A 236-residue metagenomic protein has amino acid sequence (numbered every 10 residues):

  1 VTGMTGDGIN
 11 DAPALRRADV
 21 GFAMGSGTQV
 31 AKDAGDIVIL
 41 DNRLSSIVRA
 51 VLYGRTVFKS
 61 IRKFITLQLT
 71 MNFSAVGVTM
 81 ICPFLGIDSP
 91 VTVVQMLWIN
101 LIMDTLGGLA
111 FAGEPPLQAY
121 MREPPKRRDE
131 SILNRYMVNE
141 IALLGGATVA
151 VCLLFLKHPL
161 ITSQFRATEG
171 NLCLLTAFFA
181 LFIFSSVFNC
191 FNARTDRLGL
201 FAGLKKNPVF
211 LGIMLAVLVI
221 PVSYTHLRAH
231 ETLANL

Functional and structural regions predicted by a protein language model:
V1-G3, A18, G25-R197: Membrane-embedded transport module
G8-A18: Acidic, divalent-metal-coordinating active-site segment for phosphoryl/phosphodiester hydrolysis, typified by short
A14-L15, A31, L211: PDZ/PDZ-like domain micro-motif
L15, L233-L236: Generic leucine side-chain signal with a strong bias for well-ordered alpha-helical environments
M24-G25, L236: Conserved acidic donor-binding loop of glycosyltransferase catalytic domains
N189, V209-V222: Hydrophobic alpha-helical membrane segments
G203-V209: Cytoplasmic-side transmembrane-helix entry/capping segments in multi-pass membrane proteins
T225-A234: Conserved small/polar residues in nucleotide/adenosyl-binding loops
